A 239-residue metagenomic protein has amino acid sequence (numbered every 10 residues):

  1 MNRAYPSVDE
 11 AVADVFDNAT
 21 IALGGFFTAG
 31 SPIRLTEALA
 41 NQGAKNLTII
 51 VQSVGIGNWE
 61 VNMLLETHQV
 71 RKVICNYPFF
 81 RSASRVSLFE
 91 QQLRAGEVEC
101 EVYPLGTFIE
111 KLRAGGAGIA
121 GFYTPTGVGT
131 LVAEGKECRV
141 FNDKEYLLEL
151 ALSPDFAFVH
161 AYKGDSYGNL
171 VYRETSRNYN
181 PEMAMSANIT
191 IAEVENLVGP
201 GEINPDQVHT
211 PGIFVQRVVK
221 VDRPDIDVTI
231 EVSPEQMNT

Functional and structural regions predicted by a protein language model:
M1-T239: Conserved alpha/beta enzyme-core scaffold
